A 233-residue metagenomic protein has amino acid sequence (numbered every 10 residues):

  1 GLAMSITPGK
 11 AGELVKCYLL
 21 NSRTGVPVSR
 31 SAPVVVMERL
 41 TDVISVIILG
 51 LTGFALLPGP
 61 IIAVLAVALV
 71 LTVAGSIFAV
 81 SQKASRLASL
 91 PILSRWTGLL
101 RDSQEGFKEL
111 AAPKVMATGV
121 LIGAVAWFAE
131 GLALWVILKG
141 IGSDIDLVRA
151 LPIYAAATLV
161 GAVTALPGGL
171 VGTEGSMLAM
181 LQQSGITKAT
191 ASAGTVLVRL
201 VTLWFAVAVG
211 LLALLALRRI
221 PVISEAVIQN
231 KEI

Functional and structural regions predicted by a protein language model:
G1-G9, A155-E174: Transmembrane alpha-helix interface/packing and boundary motifs in multi-pass membrane proteins, characterized by
A3, T7, A32, V36 (+3 more regions): Hydrophobic faces of transmembrane alpha-helices in multi-pass small-molecule transporters and flippases across diverse
S5-G9, E13-K16, D42-G50, A165 (+1 more regions): Alpha-helical transmembrane segments and their lipid-water interface positions in multi-pass membrane proteins
A11-R23, P167-Q183: Re-entrant/interfacial helical elements at transmembrane boundaries that shape and gate the permeation pathway
G12-L14, T24-M37, G185-L197: Membrane-interface alpha-helices at helix entry/exit sites of multi-pass transporters
E38-V64: Long, highly hydrophobic alpha-helical transmembrane signal-anchor segments
L56-A162, S192-T195, L200-I233: Predominantly cytoplasmic-facing regulatory/coupling regions of multi-pass membrane proteins
